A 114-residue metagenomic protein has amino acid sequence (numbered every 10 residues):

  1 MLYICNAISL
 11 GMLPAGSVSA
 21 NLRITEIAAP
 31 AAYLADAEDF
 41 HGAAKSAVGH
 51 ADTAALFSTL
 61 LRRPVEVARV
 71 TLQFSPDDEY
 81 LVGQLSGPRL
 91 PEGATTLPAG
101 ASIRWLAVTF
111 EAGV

Functional and structural regions predicted by a protein language model:
Y3-C5, G11, V65-L72, A94: Assembly/interface hotspot detector across virion components, adhesins/toxins, and nucleic-acid enzymes
Y3-P30: N-terminal accessory interaction module
R23, A47, A51, A94-T96: Alpha-helical interaction segments
I24-A43: Short glycine-rich, basic-tinged beta-strand/loop micro-motifs
A43-L90: Acidic, low-complexity, intrinsically disordered interaction modules
F74-V114: Polybasic, proline/glycine-rich intrinsically disordered low-complexity segments
